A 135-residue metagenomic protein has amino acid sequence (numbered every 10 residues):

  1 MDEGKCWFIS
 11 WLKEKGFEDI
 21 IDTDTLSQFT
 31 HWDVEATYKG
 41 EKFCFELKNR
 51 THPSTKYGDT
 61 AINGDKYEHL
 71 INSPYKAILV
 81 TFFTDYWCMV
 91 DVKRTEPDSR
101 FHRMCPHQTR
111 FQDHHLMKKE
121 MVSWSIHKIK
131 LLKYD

Functional and structural regions predicted by a protein language model:
M1-T25: Acidic-basic catalytic patches of nuclease active cores, encompassing PD-(D/E)XK and other metal-cofactor nuclease
C6, E14, K48-R94: Catalytic cores of nucleic-acid endonucleases
W7, E14, T37-K39, F82-D135: Non-catalytic C-terminal interaction segments of nucleic acid-processing enzymes
E18-K39: Active-site metal-binding core of divalent-cation-utilizing nuclease and nuclease-like domains
D22-D24, Y67, I78, Q112-E120: Short, flexible coil/linker segments at or flanking structured domains
F29-H31, G40-C44, N72-Y75: Short connector loops at helix/strand junctions that flank enzyme active sites, especially segments positioning acidic
V34-P53: Conserved catalytic cores of phosphodiester-cleaving nucleases, focusing on short active-site segments
